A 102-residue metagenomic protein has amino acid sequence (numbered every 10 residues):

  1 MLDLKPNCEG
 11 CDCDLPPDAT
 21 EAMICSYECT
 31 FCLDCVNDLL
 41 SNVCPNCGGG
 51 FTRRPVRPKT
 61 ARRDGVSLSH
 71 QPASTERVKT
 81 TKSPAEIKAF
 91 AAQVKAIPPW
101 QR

Functional and structural regions predicted by a protein language model:
M1-R102: Intrinsically disordered, low-complexity regulatory regions in eukaryotic proteins
